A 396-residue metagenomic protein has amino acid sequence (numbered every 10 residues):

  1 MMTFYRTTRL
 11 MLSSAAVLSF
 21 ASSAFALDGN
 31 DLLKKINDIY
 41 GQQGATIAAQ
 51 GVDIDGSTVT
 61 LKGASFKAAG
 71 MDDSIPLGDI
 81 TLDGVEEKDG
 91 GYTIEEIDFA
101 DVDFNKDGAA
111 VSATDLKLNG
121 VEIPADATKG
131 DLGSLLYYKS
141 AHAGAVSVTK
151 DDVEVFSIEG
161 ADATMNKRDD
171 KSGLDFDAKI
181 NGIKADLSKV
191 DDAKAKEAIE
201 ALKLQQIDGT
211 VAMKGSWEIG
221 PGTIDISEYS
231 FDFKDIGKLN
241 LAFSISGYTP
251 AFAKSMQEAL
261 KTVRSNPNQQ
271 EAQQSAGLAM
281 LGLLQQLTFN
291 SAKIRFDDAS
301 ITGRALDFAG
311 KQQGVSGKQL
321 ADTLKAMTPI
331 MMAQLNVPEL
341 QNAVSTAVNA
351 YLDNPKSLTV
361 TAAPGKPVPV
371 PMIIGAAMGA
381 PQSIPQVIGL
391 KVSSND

Functional and structural regions predicted by a protein language model:
M1-A26: Gram-negative bacterial Sec-dependent N-terminal signal peptides
F20, L27-D396: Glycine-rich, small/hydroxylated-residue low-complexity segments
